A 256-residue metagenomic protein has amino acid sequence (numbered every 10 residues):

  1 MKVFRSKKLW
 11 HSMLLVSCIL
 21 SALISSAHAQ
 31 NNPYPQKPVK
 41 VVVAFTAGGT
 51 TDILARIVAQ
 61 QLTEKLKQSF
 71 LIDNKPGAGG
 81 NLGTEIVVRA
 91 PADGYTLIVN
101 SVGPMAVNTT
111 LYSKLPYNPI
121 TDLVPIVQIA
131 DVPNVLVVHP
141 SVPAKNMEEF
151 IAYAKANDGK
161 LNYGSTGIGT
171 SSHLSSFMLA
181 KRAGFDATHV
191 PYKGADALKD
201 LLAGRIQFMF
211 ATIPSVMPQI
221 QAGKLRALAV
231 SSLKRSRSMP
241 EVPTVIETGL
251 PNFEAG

Functional and structural regions predicted by a protein language model:
K2-L14: Bacterial N-terminal signal peptides that target proteins for export
S12-L23: Bacterial N-terminal signal peptides
A29-T121, K160, G184-F210, Q219: N-terminal (or domain-start) structured segment
R89-Y95, V102, T110-D196, F208 (+2 more regions): Hinge/capping helix and adjacent helix->loop/strand transition within the periplasmic-binding protein
S101-V102, P140, I213-P214, S232-L233: Short secondary-structure boundary segments
K145, V216-G256: C-terminal lobe and pocket-closing loops of periplasmic/extracytoplasmic Venus-flytrap solute-binding proteins
E148-I151, L202, F210, M217 (+1 more regions): Non-transmembrane alpha-helical segments in soluble domains of secreted/periplasmic/extracellular proteins
